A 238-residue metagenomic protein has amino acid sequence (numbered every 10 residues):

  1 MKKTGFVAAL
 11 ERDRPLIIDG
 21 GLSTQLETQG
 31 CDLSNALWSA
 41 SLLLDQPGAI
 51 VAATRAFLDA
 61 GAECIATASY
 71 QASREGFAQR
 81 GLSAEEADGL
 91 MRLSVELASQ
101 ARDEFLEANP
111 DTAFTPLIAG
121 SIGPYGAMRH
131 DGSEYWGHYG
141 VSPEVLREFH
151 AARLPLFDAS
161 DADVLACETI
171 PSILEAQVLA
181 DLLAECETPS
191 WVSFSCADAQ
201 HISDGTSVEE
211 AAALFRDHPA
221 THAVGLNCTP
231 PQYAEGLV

Functional and structural regions predicted by a protein language model:
M1-V238: Domain-level signal for soluble alpha/beta catalytic cores
